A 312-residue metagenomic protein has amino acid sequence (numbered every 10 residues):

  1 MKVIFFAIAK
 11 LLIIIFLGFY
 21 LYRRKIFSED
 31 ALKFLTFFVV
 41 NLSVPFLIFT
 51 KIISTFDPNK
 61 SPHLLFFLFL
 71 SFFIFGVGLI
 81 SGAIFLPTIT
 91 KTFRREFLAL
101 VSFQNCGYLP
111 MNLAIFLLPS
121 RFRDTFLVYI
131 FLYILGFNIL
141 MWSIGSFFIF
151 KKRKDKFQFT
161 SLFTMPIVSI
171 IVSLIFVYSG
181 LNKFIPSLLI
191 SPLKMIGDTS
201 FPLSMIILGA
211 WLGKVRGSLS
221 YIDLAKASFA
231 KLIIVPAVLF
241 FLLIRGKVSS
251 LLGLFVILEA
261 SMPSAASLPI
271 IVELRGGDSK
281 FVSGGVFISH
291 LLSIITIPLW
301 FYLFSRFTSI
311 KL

Functional and structural regions predicted by a protein language model:
M1-L312: Alpha-helical transmembrane segments of multi-pass small-molecule/ion transporters
